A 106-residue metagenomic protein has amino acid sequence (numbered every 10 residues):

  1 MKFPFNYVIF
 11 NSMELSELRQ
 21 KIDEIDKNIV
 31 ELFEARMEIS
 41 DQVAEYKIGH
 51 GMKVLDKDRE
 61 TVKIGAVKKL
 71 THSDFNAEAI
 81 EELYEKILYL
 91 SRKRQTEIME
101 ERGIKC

Functional and structural regions predicted by a protein language model:
F3, Y7-C106: Domain-level signature for soluble enzymes in the chorismate/prephenate branch of the shikimate pathway
